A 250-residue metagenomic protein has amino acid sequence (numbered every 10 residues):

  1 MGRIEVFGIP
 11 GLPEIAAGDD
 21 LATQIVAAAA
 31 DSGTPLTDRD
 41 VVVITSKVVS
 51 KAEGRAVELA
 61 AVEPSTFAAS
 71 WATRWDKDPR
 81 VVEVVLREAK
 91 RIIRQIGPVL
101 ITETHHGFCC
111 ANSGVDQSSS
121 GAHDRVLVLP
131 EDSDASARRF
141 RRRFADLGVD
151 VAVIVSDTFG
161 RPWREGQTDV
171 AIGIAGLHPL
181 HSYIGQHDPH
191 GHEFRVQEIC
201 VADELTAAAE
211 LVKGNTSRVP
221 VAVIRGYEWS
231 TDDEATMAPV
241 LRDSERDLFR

Functional and structural regions predicted by a protein language model:
M1-S65: N-terminal, positively charged regions that mediate nucleic acid binding
G2-L12, S46, A56-V62, F67-V128 (+2 more regions): A structural signal for small-residue-enriched, beta-sheet-centric alpha/beta enzyme cores and oligomeric scaffold folds
D19-T34, P130-V151: Phosphate-interacting basic helix/loop segments used at nucleotide- and nucleic-acid interfaces
